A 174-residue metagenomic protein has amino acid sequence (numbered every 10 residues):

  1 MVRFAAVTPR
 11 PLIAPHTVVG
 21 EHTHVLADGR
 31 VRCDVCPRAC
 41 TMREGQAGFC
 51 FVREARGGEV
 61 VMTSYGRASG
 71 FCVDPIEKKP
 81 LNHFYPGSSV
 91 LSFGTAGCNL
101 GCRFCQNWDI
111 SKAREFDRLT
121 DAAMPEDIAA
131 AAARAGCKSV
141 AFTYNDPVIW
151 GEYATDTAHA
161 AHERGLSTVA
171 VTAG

Functional and structural regions predicted by a protein language model:
M1-S88: Flexible, acidic/Gly-rich N-terminal and inter-domain linker regions that tether and position cofactor-handling modules
A55-G174: Conserved Radical SAM active-site core
